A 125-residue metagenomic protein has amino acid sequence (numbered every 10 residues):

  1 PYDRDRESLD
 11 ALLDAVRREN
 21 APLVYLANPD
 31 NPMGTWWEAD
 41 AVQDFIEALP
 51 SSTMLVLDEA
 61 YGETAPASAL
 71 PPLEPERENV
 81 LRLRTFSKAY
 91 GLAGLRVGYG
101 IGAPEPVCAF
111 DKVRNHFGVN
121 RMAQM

Functional and structural regions predicted by a protein language model:
P1: Conserved PLP-anchoring active-site segment centered on the Schiff-base-forming lysine
E7-E19, P32-L55, E59-L92: Active-site pre-lysine segment of PLP-dependent enzymes
L23-A27, V56, Y99-I101: Structural motif
P29-P32, V107: A short, flexible beta-alpha/helix-coil linker loop
N79-M125: PLP-dependent aminotransferase class I/II
